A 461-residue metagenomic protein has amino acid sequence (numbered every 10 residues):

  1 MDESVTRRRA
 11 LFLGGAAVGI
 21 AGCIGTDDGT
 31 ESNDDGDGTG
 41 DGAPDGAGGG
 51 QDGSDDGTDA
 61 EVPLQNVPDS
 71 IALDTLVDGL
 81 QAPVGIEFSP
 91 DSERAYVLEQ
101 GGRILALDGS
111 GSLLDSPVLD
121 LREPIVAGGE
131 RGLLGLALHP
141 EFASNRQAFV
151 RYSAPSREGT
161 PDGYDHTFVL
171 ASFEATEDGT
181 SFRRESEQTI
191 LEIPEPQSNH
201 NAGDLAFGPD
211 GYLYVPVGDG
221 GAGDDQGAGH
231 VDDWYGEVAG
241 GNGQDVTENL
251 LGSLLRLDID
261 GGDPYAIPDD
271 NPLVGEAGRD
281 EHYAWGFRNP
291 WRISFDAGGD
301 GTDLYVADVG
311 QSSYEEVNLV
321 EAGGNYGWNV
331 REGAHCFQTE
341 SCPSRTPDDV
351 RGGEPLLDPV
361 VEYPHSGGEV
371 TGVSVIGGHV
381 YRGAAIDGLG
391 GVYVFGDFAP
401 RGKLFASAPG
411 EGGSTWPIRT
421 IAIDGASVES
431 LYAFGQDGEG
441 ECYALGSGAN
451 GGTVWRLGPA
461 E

Functional and structural regions predicted by a protein language model:
M1-V18: N-terminal secretory signal peptides and thylakoid transit peptides that target proteins across membranes
G22-T26: N-terminal Sec signal peptide cleavage junction
T30-D59: Ser/Thr/Gly/Pro-rich low-complexity, disordered linker/stalk segments of secreted and cell-surface proteins
G53-A222, F295, D303-V309, G368-E411 (+1 more regions): Acidic, Gly/Ser/Thr-rich repeat motifs that build Ca2+-stabilized beta-propeller blades
V62-D78, S112-G128, F173-P196, D232-R292 (+2 more regions): Blade-edge beta-strand/turn elements of extracellular beta-propeller and related beta-sheet repeat scaffolds
A82, G132, N201, L250 (+6 more regions): Beta-rich catalytic cores
A154-G163, P216-T247, Y314-E315: Short, conserved, GDST-rich strand-edge loop motifs in beta-rich repeat architectures
R279-E316: Repeat-solenoid scaffold signature
